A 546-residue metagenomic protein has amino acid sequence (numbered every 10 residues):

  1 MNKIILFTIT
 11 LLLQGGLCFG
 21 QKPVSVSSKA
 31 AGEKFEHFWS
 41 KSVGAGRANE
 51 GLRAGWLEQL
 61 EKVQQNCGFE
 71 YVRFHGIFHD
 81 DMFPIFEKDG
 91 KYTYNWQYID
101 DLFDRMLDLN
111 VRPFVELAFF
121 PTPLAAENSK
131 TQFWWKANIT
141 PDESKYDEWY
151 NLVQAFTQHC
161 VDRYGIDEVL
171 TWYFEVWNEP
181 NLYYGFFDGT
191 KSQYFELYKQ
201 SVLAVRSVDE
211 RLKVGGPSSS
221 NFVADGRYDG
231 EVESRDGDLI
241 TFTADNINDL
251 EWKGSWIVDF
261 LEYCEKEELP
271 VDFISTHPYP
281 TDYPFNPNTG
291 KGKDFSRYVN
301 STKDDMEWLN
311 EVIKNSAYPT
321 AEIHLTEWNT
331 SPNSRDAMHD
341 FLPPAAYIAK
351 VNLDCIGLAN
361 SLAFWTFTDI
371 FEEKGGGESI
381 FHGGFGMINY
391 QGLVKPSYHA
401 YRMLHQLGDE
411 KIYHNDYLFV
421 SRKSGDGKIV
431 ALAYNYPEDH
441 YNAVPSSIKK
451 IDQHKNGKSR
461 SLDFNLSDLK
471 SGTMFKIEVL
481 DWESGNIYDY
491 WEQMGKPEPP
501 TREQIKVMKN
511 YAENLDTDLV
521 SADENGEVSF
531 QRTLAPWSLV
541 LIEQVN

Functional and structural regions predicted by a protein language model:
I4-Q14: Sec-dependent N-terminal signal peptides
C18-G20: Boundary at the C-terminal end of the N-terminal hydrophobic targeting segment
K22-Q158, G165-T171, E175-V176, N181 (+4 more regions): N-terminal substrate-binding region of glycoside hydrolase catalytic domains
H37-S40, C67-V72, D108-F114, V169-Y173 (+5 more regions): Loop/turn elements at helix/coil->beta-strand transitions in domains of secreted/extracellular proteins
S42, M106, F156, F174 (+9 more regions): Conserved, mostly hydrophobic/aromatic
K191-D354, L358, I380: Noncatalytic carbohydrate-binding groove/subsite architecture in carbohydrate-active enzymes
H324-K450: Aromatic/acidic polysaccharide-binding cleft in carbohydrate-active enzymes
Y434-N546: C-terminal beta-sandwich/jelly-roll accessory domains of carbohydrate-active enzymes
